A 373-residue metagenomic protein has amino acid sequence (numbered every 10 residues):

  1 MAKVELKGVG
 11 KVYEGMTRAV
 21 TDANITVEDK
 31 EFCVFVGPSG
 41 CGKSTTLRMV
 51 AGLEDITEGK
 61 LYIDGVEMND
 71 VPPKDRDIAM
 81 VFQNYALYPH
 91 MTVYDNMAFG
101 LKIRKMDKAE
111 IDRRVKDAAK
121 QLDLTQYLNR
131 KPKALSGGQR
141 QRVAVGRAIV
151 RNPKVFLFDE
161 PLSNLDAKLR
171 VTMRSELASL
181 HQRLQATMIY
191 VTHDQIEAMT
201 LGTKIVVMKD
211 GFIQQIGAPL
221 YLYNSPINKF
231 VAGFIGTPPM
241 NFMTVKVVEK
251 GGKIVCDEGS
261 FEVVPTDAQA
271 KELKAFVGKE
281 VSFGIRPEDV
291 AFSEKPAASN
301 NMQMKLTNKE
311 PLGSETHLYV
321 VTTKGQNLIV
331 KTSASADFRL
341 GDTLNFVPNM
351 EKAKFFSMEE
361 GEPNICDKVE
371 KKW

Functional and structural regions predicted by a protein language model:
M16-R18: Short coil-to-beta microelement around the adenine-binding A-loop and adjacent beta1/P-loop entry of ABC ATPase
A23-V34: Pre-Walker A (P-loop) beta-loop-beta motif of ABC nucleotide-binding domains
V36-P38: The feature captures the beta-strand-to-loop junction immediately N-terminal to the Walker
A51: Helix-to-loop junction immediately C-terminal to a conserved catalytic motif
G59-E67: Conserved ABC transporter NBD signature motif
P73-F230, F234: ABC ATPase nucleotide-binding domains
K253-N308, A336-W373: Glycine/charge-rich catalytic "coupling/switch" loops of P-loop NTPases
